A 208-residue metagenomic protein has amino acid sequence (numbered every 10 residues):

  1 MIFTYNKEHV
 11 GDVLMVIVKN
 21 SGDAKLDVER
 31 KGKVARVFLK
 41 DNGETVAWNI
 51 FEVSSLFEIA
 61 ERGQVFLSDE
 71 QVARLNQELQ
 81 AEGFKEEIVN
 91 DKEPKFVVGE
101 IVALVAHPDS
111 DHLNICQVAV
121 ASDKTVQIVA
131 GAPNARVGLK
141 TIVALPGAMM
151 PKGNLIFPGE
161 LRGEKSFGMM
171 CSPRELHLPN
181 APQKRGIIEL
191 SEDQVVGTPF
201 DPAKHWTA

Functional and structural regions predicted by a protein language model:
M1-A208: Phosphate-backbone binding interfaces of nucleic-acid-interacting proteins
